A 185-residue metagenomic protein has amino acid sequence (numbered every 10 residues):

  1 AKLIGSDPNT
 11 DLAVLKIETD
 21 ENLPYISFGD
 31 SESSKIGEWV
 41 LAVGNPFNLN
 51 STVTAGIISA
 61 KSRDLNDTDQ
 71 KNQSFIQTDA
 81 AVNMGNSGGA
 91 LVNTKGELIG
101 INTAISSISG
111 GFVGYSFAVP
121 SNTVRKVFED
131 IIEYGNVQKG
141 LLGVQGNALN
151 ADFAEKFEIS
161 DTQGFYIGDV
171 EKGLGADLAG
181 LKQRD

Functional and structural regions predicted by a protein language model:
A1-G173, D177-A179: Serine-dependent protease modules
R184: Conserved catalytic motifs of ABC-family nucleotide-binding domains
